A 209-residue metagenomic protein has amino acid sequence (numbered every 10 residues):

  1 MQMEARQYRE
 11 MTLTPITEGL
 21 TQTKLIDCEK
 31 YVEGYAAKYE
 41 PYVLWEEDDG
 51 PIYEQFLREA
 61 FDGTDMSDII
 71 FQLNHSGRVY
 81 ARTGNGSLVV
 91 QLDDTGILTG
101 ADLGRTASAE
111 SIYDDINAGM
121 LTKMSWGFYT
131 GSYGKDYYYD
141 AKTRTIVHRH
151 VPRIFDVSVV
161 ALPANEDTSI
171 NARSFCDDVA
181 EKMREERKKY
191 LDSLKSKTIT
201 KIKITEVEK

Functional and structural regions predicted by a protein language model:
M1-L194: Signature of dsDNA virion morphogenesis modules
R187-K209: Enriched but not universal
